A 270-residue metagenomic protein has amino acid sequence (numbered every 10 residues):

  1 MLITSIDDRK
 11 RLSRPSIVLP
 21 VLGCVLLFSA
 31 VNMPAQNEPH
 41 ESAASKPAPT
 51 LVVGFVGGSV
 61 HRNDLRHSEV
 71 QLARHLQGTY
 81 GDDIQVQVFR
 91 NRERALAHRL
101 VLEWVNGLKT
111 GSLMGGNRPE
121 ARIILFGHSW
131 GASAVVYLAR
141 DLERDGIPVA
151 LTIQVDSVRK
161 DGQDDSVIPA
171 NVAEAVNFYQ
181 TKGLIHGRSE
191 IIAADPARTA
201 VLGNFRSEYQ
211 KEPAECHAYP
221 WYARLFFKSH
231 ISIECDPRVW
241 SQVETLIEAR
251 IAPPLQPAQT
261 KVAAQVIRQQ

Functional and structural regions predicted by a protein language model:
M1-S13: N-terminal secretory signal peptides that target proteins for export/translocation
V18-S29: Bacterial N-terminal signal peptides
A35-N37: Boundary at the C-terminal end of the N-terminal hydrophobic targeting segment
E41-A121, L225: Active-site catalytic motif of lipid deacylating hydrolases and related acyltransferases
G127, G131, V135: Gly/Ala-rich beta-loop-alpha elbow adjacent to hydrolase catalytic centers
V135-E143: Short glycine-enriched nucleophile-adjacent loop and the immediately C-terminal alpha-helix near the catalytic center
A170-Q270: C-terminal catalytic-base region of ester-bond hydrolases, centering on the histidine of the charge-relay
